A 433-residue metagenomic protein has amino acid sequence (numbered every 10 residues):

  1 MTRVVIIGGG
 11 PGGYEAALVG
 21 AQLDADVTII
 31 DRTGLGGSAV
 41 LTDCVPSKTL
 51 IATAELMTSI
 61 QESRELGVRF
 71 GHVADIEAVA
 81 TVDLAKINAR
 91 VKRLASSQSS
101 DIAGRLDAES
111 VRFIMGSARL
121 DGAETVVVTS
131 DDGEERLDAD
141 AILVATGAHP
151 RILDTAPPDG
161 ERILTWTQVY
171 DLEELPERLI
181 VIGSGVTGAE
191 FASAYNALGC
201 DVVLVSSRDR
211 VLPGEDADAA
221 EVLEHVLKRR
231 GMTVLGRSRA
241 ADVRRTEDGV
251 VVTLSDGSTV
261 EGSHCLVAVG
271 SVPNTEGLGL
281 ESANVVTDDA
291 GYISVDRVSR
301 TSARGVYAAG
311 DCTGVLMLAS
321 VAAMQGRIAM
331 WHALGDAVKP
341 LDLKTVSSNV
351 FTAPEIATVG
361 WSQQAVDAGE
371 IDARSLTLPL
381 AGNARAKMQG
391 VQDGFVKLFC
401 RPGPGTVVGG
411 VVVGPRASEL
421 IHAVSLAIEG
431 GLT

Functional and structural regions predicted by a protein language model:
M1-G12, L175-G185: Beta1/beta-strand and adjacent pyrophosphate-binding region of the FAD-binding site in flavoprotein oxidoreductases
M1-T2, D132-A141, S255-H264, S302: Core beta-strand elements of the Rossmann-like FAD/NAD(P) dinucleotide-binding domain in flavoenzyme oxidoreductases
T2, L18-A25, I30-L175, V203 (+7 more regions): Glycine-rich flavin
V5-G12, A16-T33, S38, V45 (+4 more regions): Flexible, glycine-rich terminal cap/loop adjacent to redox cofactors in electron-transfer oxidoreductases
G10, D31, G147-A148, L266 (+1 more regions): Short glycine-/small-residue-rich Rossmann-like dinucleotide-binding loops
A17, A21, A192-A197: Gly/Ala-rich phosphate-binding loop of Rossmann-like dinucleotide-binding domains, activating on the conserved
D159-P176, T259-G335: FAD-site-proximal beta/loop scaffold in flavoenzymes
